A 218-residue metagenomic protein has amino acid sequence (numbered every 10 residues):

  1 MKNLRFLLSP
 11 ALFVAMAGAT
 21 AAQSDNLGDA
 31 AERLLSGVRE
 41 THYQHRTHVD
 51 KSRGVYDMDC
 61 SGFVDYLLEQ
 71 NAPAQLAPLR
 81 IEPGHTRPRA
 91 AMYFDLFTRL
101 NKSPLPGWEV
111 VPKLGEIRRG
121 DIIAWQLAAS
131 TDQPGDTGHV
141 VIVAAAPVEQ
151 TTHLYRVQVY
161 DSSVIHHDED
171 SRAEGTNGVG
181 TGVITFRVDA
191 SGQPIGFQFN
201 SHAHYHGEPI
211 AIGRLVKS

Functional and structural regions predicted by a protein language model:
M1-L8: Bacterial N-terminal signal peptides that target proteins for export
S9-A17: Bacterial N-terminal signal peptides
T20-R87, H206-S218: N-terminal capping segments
T47-K51, S130-Q133, G196-Q198: Low-complexity, polar-biased intrinsically disordered regions enriched in Pro/Ser/Thr/Gly
A74-Y93, H167-V183: Acidic Ser/Thr/Pro-rich low-complexity disordered segments that often serve as glycosylated linkers/stalks around
E82-H167: ...with weaker cross-activation on analogous glycine-rich loops/strands in unrelated enzymes
R156-S218: Low-complexity, Gly/Ser/Thr/Pro-rich intrinsically disordered linker/tail segments
